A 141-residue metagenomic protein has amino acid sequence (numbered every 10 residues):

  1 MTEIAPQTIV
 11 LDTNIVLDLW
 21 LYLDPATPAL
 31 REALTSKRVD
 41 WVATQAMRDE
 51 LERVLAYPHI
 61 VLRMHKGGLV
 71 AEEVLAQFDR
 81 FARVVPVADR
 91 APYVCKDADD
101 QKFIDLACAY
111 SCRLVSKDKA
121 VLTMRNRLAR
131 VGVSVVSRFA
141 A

Functional and structural regions predicted by a protein language model:
M1-A43: Short, well-structured N-terminal submotif of metal-dependent ribonuclease cores
I15-V16, M47, A120-V121: Alpha-helix capping/helix-boundary segments
L17-W20, M64, D89-K96: Short, flexible loop segments at the rims of nucleotide/cofactor-binding pockets, characterized by
L19-W20, V54, R63, M124-R125: Residues that scaffold the ATP/ADP-binding catalytic core of kinase and kinase-like folds
P25, V42, L69, V94 (+1 more regions): Residues at secondary-structure transition points
E32-R90: PIN-domain endoribonuclease scaffold, especially VapC-family toxins
D79-V115: Active-site neighborhoods of divalent-metal-dependent phosphate/nucleic-acid chemistry enzymes
Q101-I104, C108-V115, K119-A141: Acidic, PIN/NYN-like endoribonuclease modules and their adjacent C-terminal/linker elements
